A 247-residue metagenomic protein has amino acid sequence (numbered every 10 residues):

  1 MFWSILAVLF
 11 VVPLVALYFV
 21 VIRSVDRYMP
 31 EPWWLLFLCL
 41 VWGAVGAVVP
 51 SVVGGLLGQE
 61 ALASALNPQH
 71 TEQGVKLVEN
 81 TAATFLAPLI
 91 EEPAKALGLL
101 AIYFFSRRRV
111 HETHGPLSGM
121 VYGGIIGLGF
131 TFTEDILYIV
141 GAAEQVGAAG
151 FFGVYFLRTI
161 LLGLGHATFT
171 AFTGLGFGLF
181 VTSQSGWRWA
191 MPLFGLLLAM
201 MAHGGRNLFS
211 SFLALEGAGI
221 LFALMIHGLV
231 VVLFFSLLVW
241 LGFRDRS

Functional and structural regions predicted by a protein language model:
M1-S247: Hydrophobic alpha-helical segments at protein termini of multi-pass membrane proteins
